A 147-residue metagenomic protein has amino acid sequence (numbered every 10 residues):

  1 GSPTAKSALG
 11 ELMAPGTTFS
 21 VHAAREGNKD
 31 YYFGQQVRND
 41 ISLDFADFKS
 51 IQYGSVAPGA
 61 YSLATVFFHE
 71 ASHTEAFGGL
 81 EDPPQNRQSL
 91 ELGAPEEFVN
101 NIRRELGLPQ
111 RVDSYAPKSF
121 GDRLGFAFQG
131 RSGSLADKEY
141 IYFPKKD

Functional and structural regions predicted by a protein language model:
G1-E26: A metal-dependent hydrolase signature that marks the N-terminal structural subdomain at the beginning of catalytic folds
G1-K6, E70-H73, Y140, D147: Short intrinsically disordered, low-complexity coil segments enriched in acidic
T4-S7, S62, V66, L90 (+2 more regions): Extracytoplasmic/secreted proteins, especially bacterial periplasmic and envelope-associated proteins
L12-P15, A46, K138: Low-complexity, intrinsically disordered/propeptide-like segments
A14-G16, G54, G107, G125: Short, flexible coil/linker elements and helix-boundary hinge sites characteristic of intrinsically disordered
T17-A64, A71-G78: Active-site scaffold of zinc-dependent metalloenzymes
E75-D147: Active-site or metal-binding loop neighborhoods of secreted/extracellular toxin and effector enzymes
